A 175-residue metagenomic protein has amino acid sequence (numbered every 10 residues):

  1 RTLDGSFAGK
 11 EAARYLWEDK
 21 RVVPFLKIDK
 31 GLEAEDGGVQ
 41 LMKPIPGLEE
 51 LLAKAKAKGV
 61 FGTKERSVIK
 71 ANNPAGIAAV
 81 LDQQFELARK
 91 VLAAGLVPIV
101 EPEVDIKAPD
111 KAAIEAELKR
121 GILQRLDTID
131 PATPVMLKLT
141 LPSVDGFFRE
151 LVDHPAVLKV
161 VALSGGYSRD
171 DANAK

Functional and structural regions predicted by a protein language model:
R1-F61, I69-A71, I122-Q124, T128 (+2 more regions): Alpha/beta catalytic barrel-like cores
E11, E50, A79-A93, A116-R125 (+1 more regions): Alpha-helical scaffolding segments of alpha/beta enzyme cores, especially the outer helices of TIM-barrel or partial
E35-Q40, K64-A78, D105-A112: Surface-exposed cleft-lining segments at the edges of enzyme active sites
V60, A93-L96: A structural motif
I77-A78, P109-K119, S143-H154: Short glycine/threonine-rich loop-to-helix capping motif typified by GTGT followed within a few residues by an Asp-Pro
V100: Conserved, mostly hydrophobic/aromatic
K138-T140: Intrinsically disordered, low-complexity polar/charged tails and linkers
